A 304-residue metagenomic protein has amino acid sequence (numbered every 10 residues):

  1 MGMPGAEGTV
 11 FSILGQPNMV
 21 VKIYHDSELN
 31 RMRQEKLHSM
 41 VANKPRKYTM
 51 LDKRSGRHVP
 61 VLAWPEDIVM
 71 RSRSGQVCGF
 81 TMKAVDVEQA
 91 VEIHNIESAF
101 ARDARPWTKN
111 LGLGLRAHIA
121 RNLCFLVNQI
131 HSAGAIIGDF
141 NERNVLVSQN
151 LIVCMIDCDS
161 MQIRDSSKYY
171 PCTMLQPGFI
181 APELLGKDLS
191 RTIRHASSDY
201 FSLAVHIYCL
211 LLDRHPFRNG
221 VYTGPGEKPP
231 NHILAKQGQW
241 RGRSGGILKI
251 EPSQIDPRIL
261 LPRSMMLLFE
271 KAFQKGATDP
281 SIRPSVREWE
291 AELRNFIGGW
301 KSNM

Functional and structural regions predicted by a protein language model:
M1-Q34, G56-V61, R71-S74: ATP-binding glycine-rich phosphate-binding loop
P60-I119: Conserved structural core of kinase catalytic domains
H118, V127-N150: Catalytic-loop of the protein kinase fold
D157-Q162: Activation of the activation-loop gatekeeper triad in protein kinase-fold domains
Y169-D188: Conserved activation segment of eukaryotic-like protein kinases, specifically the C-terminal portion of the activation
L184-S197, G220: Conserved end of the kinase activation segment
A196-S198, I207-M266: Conserved C-lobe activation region of Hanks-type protein kinase-like domains
K271-K301: Terminal C-lobe "cap" of eukaryotic-type protein kinase domains
